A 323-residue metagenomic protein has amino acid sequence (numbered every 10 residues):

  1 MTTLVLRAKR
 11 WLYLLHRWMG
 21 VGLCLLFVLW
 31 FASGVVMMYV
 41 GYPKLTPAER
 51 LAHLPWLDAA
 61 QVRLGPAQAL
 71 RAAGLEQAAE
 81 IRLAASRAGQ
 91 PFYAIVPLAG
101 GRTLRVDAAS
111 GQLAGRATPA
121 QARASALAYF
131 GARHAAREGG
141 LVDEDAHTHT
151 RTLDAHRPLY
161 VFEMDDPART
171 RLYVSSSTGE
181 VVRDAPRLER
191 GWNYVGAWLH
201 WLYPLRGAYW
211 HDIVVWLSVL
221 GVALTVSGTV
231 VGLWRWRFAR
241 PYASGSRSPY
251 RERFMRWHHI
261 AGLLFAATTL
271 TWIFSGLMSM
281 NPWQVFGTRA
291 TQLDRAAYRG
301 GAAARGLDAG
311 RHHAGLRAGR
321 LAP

Functional and structural regions predicted by a protein language model:
T2-P323: Conserved histidines in hydrophobic membrane contexts and catalytic metal-binding motifs
